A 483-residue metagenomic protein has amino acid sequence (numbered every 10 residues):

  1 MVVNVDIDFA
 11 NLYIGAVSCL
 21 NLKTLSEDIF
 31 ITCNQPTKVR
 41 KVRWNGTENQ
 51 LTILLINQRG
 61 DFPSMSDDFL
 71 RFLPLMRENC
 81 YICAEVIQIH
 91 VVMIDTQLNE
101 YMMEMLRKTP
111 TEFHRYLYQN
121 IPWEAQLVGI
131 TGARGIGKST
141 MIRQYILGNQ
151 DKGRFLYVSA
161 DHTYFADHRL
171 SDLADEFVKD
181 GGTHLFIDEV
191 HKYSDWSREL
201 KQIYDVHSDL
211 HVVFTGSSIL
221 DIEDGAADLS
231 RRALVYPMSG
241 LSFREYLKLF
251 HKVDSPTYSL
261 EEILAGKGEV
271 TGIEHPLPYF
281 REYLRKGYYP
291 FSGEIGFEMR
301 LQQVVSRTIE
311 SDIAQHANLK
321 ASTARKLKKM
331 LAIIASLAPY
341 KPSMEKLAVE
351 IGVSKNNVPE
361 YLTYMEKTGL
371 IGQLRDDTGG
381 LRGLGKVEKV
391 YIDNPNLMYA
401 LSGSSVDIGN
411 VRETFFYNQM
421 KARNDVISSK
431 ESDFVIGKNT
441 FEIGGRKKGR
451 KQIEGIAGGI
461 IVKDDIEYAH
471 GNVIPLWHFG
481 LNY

Functional and structural regions predicted by a protein language model:
Y81-Q119: N-terminal pre-Walker A segment at the start of P-loop NTPase domains
I94, S217, E223-L327, L331: Interdomain motor-coupling "hinge/lid" segment immediately C-terminal to the ATP-binding subdomain of NTP-driven enzymes
I130: Hydrophobic anchor at the beta1->P-loop junction of P-loop NTPases
K138: Conserved lysine of the Walker
M141: Hydrophobic positions on the alpha1 helix immediately C-terminal to the Walker A/P-loop
G153-G181: Short glycine-rich substrate-engagement loop in P-loop NTPases that contacts/grips substrate
G293-K430: Accessory nucleic acid-recognition modules appended to NTPase machines
F416, M420, F434-G449: Conserved catalytic cores of phosphodiester-cleaving nucleases, focusing on short active-site segments
